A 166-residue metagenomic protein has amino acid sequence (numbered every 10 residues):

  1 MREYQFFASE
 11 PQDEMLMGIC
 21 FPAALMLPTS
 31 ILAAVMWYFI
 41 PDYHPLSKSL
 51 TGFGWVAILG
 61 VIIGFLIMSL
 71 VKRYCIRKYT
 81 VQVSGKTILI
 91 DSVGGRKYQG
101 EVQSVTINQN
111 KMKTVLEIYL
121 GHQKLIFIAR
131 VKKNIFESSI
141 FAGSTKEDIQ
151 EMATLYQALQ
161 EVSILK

Functional and structural regions predicted by a protein language model:
M1, Q82-V83, N108-M112: Short, ordered beta-strand-loop transition motifs
M1-F6, I76, I90, F136-S139 (+1 more regions): A composition-biased, non-transmembrane "mature-region" signal
M1-S47: N-terminal membrane-targeting/pre-transmembrane regions
Y4-A8, K97-G100, L125-K133: Generic detection of short hydrophobic beta-strand segments and adjacent strand-loop junctions
L27-S30, T51-L70: Canonical hydrophobic alpha-helical transmembrane segment
G64-G100: Conserved beta-hairpin
D91-I126: Acidic, Ser/Thr-rich low-complexity segments on the non-lumenal side of membrane proteins
V115-K166: A membrane-cytosol interface segment of integral membrane proteins
